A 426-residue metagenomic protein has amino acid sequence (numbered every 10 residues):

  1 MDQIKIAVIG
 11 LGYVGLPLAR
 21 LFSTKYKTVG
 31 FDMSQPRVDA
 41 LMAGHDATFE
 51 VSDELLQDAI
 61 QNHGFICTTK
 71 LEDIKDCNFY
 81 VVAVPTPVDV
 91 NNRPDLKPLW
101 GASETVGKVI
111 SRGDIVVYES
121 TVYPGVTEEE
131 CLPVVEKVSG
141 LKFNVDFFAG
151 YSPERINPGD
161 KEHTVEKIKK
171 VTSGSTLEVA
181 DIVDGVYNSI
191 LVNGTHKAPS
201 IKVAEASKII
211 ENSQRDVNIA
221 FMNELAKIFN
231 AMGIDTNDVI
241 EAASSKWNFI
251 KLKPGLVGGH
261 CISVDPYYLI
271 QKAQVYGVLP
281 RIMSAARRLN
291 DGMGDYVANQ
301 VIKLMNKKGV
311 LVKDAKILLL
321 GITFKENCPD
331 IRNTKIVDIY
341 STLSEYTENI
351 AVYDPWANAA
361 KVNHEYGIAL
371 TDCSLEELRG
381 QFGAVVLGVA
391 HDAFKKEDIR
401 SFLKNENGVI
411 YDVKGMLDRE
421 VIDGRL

Functional and structural regions predicted by a protein language model:
M1-L426: Structural/interface elements that position substrates and couple domains in central-metabolism enzymes
